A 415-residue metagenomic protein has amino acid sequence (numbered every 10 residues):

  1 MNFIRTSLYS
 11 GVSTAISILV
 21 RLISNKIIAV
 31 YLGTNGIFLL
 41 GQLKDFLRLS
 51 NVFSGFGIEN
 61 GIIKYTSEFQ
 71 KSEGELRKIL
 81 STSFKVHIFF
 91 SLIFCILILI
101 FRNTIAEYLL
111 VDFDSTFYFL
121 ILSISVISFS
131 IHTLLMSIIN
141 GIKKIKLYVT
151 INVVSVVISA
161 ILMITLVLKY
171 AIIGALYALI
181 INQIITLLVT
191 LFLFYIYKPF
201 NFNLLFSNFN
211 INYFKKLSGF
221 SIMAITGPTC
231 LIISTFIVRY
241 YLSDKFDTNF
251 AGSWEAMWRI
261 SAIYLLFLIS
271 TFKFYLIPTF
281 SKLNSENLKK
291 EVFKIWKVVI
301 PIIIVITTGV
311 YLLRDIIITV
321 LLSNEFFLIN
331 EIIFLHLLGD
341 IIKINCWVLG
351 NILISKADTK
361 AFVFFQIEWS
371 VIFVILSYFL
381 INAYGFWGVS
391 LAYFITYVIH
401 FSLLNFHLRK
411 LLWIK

Functional and structural regions predicted by a protein language model:
M1-F3, L179, L191-T235, P278 (+2 more regions): Interhelical loop/hinge segments that connect adjacent transmembrane helices in multipass membrane
N2-N60, S91, C95-L99, V156-A160 (+6 more regions): Signature of the first transmembrane helix
R5-S17, L43, R48, V52-N103 (+4 more regions): Membrane-water interface segments that mark the loop-to-transmembrane alpha-helix transition
S17, L40, K44-S54, G227 (+5 more regions): Transmembrane helix-bundle signature of multi-pass secondary active exporters and lipid flippases
K26, G55-K71, G141, F200 (+3 more regions): Helix-loop junctions and terminal segments of transmembrane helices in multi-pass membrane transport/translocation
R102-L122, T248-A251, L312-I341, W387: Interfacial segments at transmembrane-helix termini and the short loops linking adjacent helices
T116, L120, T150-K198, E368-I372 (+1 more regions): Hydrophobic alpha-helical transmembrane segments
I127-I151, L338-E368: Membrane-interface junctions at transmembrane-helix termini in multi-pass inner-membrane proteins
